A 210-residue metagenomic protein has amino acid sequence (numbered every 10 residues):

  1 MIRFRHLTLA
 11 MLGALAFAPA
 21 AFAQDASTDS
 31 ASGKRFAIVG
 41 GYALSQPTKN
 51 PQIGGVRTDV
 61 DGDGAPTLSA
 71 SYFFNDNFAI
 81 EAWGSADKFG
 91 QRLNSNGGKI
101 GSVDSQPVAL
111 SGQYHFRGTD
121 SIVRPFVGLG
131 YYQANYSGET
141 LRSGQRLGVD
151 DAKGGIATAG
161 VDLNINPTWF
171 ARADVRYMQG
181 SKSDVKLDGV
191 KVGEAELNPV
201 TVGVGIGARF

Functional and structural regions predicted by a protein language model:
M1-S32: Cleavable N-terminal export/targeting peptides
Q24-T28, A37-V39, L44-T48, S69-R142 (+2 more regions): Gram-negative (and chloroplast) outer-membrane scaffold detector with strong preference for beta-barrel transmembrane
L44-T67, L147-K153: Surface-exposed strand-loop-strand hairpins of Gram-negative outer-membrane beta-barrel proteins
P51-Q52, D184-K186: Short aromatic-enriched loop/helix-cap "lid" or pocket-rim segments at secondary-structure transitions that line
I53-D59, G97-G101, G144-G148, K191-G193: Outer-membrane beta-barrel domain signature
T58-D63, A152, D162-N164, T168-R172 (+2 more regions): Subset of outer-membrane beta-barrel
T67-F73, T158-G160, F170-R172: Short, conserved structural micro-motifs that define repeat-unit consensus positions and nucleotide-binding loops
